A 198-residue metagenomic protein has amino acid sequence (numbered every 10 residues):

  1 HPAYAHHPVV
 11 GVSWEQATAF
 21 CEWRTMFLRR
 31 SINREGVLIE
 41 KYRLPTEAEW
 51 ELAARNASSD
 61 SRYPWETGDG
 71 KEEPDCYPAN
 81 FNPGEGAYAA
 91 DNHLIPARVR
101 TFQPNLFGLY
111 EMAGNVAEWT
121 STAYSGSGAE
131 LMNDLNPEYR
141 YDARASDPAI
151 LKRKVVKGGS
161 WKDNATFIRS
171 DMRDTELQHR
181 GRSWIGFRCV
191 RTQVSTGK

Functional and structural regions predicted by a protein language model:
H1-D174, G181, K198: Functional-site microenvironments in short loops/helix caps that host divalent-cation chemistry
M172, E176, R191-V194: Sequence-pattern detector for short linear motifs and compositional/periodic biases rather than a specific fold
S183-G197: Short, structured beta-strand segments at or near domain termini in extracellular proteins/domains
